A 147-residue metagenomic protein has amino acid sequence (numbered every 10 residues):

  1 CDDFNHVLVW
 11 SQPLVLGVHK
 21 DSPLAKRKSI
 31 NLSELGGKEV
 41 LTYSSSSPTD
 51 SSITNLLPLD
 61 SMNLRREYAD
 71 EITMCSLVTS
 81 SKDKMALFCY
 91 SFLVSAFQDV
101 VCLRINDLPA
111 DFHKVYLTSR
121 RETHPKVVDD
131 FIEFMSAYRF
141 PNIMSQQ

Functional and structural regions predicted by a protein language model:
C1-V7, A25-K26, P58, V101 (+1 more regions): Short helix-loop hinge/linker segments at domain boundaries
D2-L14, V18-V40: Flexible hinge/capping segments at coil-to-helix
N5-V15, A86-S91, Q98-K114: Short beta-strand->loop
V7, S33, C75-S76, D129: Alpha-helical segments flanking ligand/cofactor-binding loops in enzyme cores
G37-D60, P125, N142-Q146: Secondary-structure junction motif
S45-L103: Hydrophobic hinge/microswitch elements
R104-M144: A late-sequence structural motif
